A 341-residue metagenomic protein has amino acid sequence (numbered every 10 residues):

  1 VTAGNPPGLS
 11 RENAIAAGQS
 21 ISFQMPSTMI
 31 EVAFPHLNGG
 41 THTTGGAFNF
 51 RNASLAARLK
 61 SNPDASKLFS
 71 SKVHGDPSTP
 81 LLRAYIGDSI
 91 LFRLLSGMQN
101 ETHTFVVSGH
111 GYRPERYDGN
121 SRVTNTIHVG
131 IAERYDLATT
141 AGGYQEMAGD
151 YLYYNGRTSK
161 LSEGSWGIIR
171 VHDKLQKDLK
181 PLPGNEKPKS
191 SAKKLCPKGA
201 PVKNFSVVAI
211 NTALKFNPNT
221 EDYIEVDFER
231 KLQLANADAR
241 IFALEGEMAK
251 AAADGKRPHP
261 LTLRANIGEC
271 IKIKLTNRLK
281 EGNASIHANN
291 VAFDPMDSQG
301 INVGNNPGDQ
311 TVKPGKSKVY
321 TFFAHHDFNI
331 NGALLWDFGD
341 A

Functional and structural regions predicted by a protein language model:
V1-I90, V171-S317: N-terminal, post-signal-peptide metal-ligating segments of extracellular/periplasmic oxidoreductases, dominated by
G39, G109, G143, A237 (+1 more regions): Glycine-centered small-residue hotspots that permit tight backbone geometry or close packing
R83-F105: Long, repeat-rich segments with strong aromatic
A84-D88, D118-S121, I127-I131: C-terminal catalytic lobe of pepsin-like aspartyl proteases
D88, S96-M98, G111, A141 (+3 more regions): A broadly conserved detector of short glycine/acidic/proline-rich loop/turn motifs that flank catalytic sites and bind
L94, F105-V107, L275, I286 (+1 more regions): Generic recognition of well-ordered secondary-structure surfaces with a strong bias for beta-strand segments
M98-E101, F105-V123, S159, R170-L175: Active/binding-pocket-proximal capping segment
N125-K189, R278-S285, V291-P295, I301-A341: Extracellular/periplasmic metallocenter environments
